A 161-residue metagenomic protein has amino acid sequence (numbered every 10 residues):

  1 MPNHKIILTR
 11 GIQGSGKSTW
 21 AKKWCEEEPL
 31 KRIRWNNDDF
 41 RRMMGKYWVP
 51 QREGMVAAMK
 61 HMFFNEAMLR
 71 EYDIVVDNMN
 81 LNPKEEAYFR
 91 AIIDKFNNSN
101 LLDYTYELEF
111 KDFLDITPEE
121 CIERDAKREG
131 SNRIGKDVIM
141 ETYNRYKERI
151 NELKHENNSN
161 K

Functional and structural regions predicted by a protein language model:
M1-N3, A67-M68: Phosphate-binding P-loop
N3-R10, S15, K23, P29 (+2 more regions): Conserved GTP-binding G-domain of TRAFAC-class P-loop NTPases and closely related GTPase folds
H4-L8, I33, D73-V75: Residue-level preference for the first positions of well-ordered beta-strands
T19-Y72, I122: Conserved substrate/cofactor phosphate-moiety recognition/catalytic segment in nucleotide-dependent phosphotransferases
K23-W24, V49-P50, Y88-I92, D125-R128: Short, glycine/charged-enriched secondary-structure capping and boundary segments
D39-R41, N80, D115-C121: Conserved nucleotide-binding/hydrolysis micro-motifs of P-loop NTPases
Q51-E107: Glycine-rich phosphate-binding loop used to anchor ATP phosphates in small-molecule kinases, encompassing both
F110-D112: Conserved beta-strand/loop subsegment of P-loop NTPase cores
